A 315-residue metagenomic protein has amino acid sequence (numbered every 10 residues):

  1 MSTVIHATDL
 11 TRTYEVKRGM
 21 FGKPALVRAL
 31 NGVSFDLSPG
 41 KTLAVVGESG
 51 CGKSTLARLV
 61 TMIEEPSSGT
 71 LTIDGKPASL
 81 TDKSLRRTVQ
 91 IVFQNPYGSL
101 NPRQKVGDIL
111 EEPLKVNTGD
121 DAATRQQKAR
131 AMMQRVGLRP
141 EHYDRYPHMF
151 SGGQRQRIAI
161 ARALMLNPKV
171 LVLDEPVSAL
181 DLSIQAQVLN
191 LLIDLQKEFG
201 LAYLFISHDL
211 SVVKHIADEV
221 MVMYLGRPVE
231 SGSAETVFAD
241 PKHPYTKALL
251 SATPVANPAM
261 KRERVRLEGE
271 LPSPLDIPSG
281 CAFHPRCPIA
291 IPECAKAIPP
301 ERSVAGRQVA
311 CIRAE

Functional and structural regions predicted by a protein language model:
T3, K17-F21, S233-E315: Short catalytic/signature loops enriched in Gly
G19-P24, K76-Q90, D108, V116 (+3 more regions): ABC ATPase NBD coupling module
T61: Helix-to-loop junction immediately C-terminal to a conserved catalytic motif
A123-E141, D194, L250-S251: Conserved ABC ATPase "signature" region
Y146-F150, Q154: Conserved ABC ATPase signature
M165-K169: A short, proline-enriched helix->beta-strand linker immediately N-terminal to the Walker B motif in ABC-type P-loop
V170-V172, P176-L180, I184-R262: P-loop NTP-binding/switch modules centered on Walker-like glycine-rich loops
